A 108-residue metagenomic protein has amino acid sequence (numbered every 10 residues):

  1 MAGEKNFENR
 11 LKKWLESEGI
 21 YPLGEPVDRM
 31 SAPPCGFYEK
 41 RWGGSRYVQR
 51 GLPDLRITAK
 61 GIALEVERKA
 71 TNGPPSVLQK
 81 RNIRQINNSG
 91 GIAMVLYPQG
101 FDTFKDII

Functional and structural regions predicted by a protein language model:
M1-I108: Catalytic phosphate/metal-binding cores of nucleic-acid and nucleotide-processing enzymes, i.e., regions that mediate
